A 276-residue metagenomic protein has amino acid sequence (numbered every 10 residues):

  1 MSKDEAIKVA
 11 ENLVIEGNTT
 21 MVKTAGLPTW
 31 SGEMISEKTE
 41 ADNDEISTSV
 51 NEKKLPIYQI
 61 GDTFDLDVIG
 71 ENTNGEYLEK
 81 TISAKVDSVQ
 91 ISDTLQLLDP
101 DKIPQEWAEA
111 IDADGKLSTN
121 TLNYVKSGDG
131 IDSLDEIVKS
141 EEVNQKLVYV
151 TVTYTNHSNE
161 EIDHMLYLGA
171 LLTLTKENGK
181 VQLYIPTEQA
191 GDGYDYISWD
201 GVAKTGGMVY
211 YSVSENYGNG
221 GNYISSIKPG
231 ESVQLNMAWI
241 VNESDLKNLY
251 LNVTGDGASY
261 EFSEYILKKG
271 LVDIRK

Functional and structural regions predicted by a protein language model:
S2-K3, V9-K276: Conserved functional micro-motifs across diverse proteins
